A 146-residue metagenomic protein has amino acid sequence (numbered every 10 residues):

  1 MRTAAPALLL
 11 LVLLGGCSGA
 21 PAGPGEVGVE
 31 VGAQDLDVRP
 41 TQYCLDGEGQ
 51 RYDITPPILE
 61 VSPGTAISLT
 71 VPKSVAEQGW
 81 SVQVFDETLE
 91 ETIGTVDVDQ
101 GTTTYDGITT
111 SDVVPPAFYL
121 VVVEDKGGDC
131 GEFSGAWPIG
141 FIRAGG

Functional and structural regions predicted by a protein language model:
M1-A5: Bacterial N-terminal signal peptides that target proteins for export
V12-G16: C-terminal motif of bacterial Sec signal peptides marking the signal peptidase cleavage site
A20-E60: Transition segment at domain starts
P57, T65-L69: Structural beta-strand segments of beta-rich domains
S62-A66, E77: Extracytoplasmic
S68-T70, W80-G146: Extracytosolic low-complexity repeat regions of secreted or lipid-anchored proteins
V71-V75: Non-cytosolic beta-sheet module surface loops
